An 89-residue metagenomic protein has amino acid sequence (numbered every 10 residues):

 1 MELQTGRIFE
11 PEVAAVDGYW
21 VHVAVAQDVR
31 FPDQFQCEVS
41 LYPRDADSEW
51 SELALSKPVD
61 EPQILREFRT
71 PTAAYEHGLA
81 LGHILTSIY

Functional and structural regions predicted by a protein language model:
M1-R30: Negatively charged, low-complexity tracts enriched in Asp/Glu with abundant Ser/Thr
E2, V16-W20, Q36, P62 (+1 more regions): Cystatin/cathelin-like cysteine-protease inhibitor module
V21-V23, L41, G78: Hydrophobic beta-strand residues in large extracellular and virion-surface proteins
V29-V59: A short, structured beta-strand/loop element
S56-A73: A short, exposed loop/beta-hairpin motif centered on an aromatic-Gly-Thr core
R69-I84: A short, charged, amphipathic alpha-helix used as a generic interaction element across diverse proteins
